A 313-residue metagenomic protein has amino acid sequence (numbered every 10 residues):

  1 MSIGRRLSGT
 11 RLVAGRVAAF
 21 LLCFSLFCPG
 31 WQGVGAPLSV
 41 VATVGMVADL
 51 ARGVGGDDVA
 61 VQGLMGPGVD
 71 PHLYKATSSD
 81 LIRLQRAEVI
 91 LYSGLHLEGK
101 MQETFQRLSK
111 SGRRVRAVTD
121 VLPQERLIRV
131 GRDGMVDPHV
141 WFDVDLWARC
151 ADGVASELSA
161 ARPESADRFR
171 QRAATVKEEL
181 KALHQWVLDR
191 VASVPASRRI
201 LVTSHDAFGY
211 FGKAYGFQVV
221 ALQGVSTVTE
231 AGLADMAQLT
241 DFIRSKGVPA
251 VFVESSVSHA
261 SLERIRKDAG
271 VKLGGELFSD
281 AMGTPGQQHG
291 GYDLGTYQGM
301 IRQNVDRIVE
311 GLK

Functional and structural regions predicted by a protein language model:
M1-L12: N-terminal secretory signal peptides that target proteins for export/translocation
M1-S2, F20, G283: Short regulatory "switch" loops immediately downstream of catalytic or recognition motifs within protein catalytic
S8-G9, F24-L26, G134: Intrinsically disordered, low-complexity regions enriched in Ser/Pro/Gly/Gln/His and often acidic
R16-G30: Bacterial N-terminal signal peptides
G33-K313: Extracytoplasmic metal-acquisition and chelation regions
